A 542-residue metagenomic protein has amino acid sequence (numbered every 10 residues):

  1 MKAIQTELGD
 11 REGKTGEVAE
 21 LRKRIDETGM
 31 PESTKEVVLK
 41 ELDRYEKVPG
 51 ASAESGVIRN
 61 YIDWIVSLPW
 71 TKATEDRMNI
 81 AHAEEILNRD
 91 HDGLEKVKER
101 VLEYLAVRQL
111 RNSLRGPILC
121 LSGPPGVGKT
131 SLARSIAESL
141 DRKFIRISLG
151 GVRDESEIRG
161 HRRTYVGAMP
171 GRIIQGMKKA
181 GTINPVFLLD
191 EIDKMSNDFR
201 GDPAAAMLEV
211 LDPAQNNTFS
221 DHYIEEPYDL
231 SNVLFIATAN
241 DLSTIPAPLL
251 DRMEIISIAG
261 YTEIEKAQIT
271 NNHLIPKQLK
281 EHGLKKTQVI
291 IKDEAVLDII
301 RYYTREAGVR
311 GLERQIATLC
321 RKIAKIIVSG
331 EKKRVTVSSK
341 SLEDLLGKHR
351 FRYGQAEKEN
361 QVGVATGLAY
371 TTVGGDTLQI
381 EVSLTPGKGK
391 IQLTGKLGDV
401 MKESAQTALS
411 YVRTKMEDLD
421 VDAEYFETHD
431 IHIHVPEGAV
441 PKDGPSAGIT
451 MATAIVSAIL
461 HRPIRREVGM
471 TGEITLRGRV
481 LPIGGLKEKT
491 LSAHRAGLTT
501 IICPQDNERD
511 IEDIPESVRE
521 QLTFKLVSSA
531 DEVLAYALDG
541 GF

Functional and structural regions predicted by a protein language model:
M1-R111: Extended, charged alpha-helical coiled-coil/arm scaffolds that mediate oligomerization and mechanical coupling in large
G29-K35, T71-A73, G181, D241-D251 (+5 more regions): Conserved C-terminal "switch" segment of AAA+ ATPases
P117-L149, K178, L208: Walker A/P-loop
S139-A168, G176, S196: AAA+/P-loop NTPase substrate/partner-engagement loops
T164-L188, S220-P227, T490: Conserved alpha-helical scaffold flanking the Walker A/P-loop in AAA+ ATPase domains
A180-N184, D202, F219-T238, V289-I291 (+1 more regions): AAA+/SF3 P-loop NTPase mechanochemical coupling elements
L189-Y228: Conserved catalytic/switch belt of AAA+ P-loop NTPases
Q355, Q361, A365-T366, G374-F542: Peripheral, non-AAA+ core regions of ATP-driven protein-machinery
